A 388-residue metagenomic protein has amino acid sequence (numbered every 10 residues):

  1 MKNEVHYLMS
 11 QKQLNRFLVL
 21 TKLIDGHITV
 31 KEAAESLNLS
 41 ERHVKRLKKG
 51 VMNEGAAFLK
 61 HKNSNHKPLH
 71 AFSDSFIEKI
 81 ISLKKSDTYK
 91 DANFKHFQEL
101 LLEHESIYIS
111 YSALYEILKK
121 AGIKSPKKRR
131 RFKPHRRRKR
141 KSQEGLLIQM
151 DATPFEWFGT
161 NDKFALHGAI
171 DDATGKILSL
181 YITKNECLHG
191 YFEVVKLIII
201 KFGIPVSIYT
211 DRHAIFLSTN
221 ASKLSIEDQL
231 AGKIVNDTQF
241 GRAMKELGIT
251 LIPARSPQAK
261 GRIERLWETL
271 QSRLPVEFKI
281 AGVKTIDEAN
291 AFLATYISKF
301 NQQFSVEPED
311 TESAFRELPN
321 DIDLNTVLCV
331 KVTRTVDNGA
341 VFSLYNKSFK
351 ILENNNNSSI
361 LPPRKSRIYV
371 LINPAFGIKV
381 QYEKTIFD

Functional and structural regions predicted by a protein language model:
M1-E4, T21, V30-K85: Short, basic alpha-helical/linker "hinge" immediately adjacent to a nucleic-acid-recognition surface
L14, H27-I28, A92, I109: Residue-level signal for the short linker/turn that defines the boundary of a DNA-recognition helix
V19, A33, V44-L47, G55 (+14 more regions): Mobile genetic element proteins and their domesticated derivatives, centered on retroelements and DNA transposons
G55-M150, F155, L224-V235, S313-N320: Basic, flexible linker segments flanking DNA-binding modules in nucleic acid-interacting mobile-element proteins
I107-Y108, K119-I177, K184-V206, G241-E246 (+1 more regions): Mobile-element integrase/transposase regions, centering on the N-terminal DNA-binding/Zn-coordinating module
I200-G232, P257: Acidic/histidine-rich, metal-coordinating catalytic segments
K233, Q239-E309, A314-T326: Charged alpha-helix within mobile-element recombinases
I297-D388: C-terminal, beta-rich DNA-binding module of retroviral/retroelements integrases
